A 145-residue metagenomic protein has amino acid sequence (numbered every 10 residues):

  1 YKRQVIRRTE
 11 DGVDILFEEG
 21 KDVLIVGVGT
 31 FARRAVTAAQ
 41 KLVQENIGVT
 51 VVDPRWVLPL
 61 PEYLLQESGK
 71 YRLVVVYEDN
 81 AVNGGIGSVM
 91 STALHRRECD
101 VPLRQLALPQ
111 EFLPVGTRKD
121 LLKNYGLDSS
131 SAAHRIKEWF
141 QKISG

Functional and structural regions predicted by a protein language model:
K2-G145: Thiamine diphosphate
